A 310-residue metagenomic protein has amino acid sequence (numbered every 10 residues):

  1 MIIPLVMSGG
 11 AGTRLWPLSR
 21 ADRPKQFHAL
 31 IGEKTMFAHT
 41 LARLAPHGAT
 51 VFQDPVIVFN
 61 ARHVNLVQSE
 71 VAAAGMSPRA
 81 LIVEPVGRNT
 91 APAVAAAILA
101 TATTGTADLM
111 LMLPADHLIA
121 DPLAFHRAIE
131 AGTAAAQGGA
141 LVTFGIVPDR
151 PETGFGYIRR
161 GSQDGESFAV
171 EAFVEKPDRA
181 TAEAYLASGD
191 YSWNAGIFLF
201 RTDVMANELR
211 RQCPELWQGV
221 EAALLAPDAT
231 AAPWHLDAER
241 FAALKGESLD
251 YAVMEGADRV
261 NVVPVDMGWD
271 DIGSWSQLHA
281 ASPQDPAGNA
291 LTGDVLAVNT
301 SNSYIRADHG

Functional and structural regions predicted by a protein language model:
M1-I3, F52-Q53, M76-P78, G105-D108 (+6 more regions): Short coil/turn connectors at secondary-structure junctions
M1-V6, T13-P114, L118-A124, E130 (+1 more regions): Conserved N-terminal catalytic core of the sugar/cofactor nucleotidyltransferase
R14, Q26-A29, H39, R43 (+11 more regions): Alpha-helical scaffold segments in soluble metabolic enzymes
D22, G32, R62, N89-P92 (+12 more regions): Conserved active-site and cofactor/substrate-binding residues in soluble primary-metabolism enzymes
V56, M110, D190, I197-F198 (+1 more regions): A residue-level structural signature of the nucleotidyltransferase/glycosyltransferase Rossmann-like core
A120-F241, N261, G310: Conserved core of the sugar-phosphate nucleotidyltransferase
T202-G310: Left-handed beta-helix
